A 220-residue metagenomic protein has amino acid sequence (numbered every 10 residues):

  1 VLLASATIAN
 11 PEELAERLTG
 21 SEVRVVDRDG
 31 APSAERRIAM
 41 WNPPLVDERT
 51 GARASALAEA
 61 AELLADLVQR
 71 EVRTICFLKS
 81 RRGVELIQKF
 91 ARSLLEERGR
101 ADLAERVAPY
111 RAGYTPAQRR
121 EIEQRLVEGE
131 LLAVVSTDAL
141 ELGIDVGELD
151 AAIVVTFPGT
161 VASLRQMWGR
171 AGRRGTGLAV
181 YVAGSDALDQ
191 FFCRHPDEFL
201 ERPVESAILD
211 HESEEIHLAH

Functional and structural regions predicted by a protein language model:
V1-L86, S185-D186, A207-E212, A219: Conserved interdomain linker/interface between the two RecA-like ATPase lobes of SF2 helicase motors
A9-R17, S33-R36, E48-R49, V84-L86 (+5 more regions): Switch/connector loops and helix/strand junctions flanking conserved nucleotide-binding motifs in nucleotide-processing
V26, E121-E123, T137-A139, S163-W168: Short beta-alpha junctions and helix-cap segments that line functional grooves
A61-A65, E123, E141: Short hydrophobic/charged patches on amphipathic alpha-helices used for structural packing and interfaces
R81-E105: Conserved helicase motor "Helicase C" RecA-like lobe of SF1/SF2 P-loop NTPases
L86, V107-D138: Conserved helicase ATPase core of P-loop NTP-dependent helicases/translocases
P116, E128-L131, V155-S213, A219: Conserved segment of the helicase C-terminal RecA-like domain
V135, L140-F157, L178-V180: A short beta-strand element within the Helicase C-terminal
